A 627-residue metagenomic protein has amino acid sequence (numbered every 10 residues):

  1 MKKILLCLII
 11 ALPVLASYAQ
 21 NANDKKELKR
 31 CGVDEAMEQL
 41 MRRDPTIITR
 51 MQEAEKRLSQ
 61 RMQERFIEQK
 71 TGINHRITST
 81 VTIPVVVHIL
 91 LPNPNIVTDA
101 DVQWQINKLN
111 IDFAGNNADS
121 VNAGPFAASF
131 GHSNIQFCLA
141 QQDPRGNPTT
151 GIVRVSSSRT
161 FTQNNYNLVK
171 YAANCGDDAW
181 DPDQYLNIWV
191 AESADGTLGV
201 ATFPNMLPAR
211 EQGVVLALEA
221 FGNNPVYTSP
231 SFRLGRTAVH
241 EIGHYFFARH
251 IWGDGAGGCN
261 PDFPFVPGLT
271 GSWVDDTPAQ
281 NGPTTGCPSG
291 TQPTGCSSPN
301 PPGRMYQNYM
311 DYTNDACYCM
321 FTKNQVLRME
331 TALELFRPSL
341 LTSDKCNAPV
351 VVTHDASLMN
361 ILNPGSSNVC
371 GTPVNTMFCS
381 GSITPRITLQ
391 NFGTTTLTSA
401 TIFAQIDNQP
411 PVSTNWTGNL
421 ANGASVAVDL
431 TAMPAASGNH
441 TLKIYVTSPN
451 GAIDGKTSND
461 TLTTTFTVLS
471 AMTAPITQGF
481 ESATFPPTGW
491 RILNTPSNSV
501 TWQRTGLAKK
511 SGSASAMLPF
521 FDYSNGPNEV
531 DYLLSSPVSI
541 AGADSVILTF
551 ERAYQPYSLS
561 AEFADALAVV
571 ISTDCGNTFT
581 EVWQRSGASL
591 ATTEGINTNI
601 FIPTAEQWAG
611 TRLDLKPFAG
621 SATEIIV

Functional and structural regions predicted by a protein language model:
M1-K25, C370-C379: Bacterial Sec-dependent N-terminal signal peptides
Q20-N116: Primarily auto-inhibitory N-terminal propeptides
I77-S79, V85-L91, N95, D99-D143 (+1 more regions): Extracellular (secreted or membrane-anchored) zinc-dependent metallopeptidases, primarily metzincins but also closely
V102, G381, L397-T401, S560-A568: Short coil-to-beta strand junction motifs in C2/discoidin
T270, D276, V570-P617: Exoplasmic/lumenal beta-rich domain surfaces
N347-P486, I492, N525-N528: Extracellular/luminal regions of secreted and cell-surface proteins that mediate adhesion/ECM remodeling
T384-L389, L442-V446, F480, L533-S536 (+4 more regions): Extracellular beta-strand-rich recognition modules
T473-E529, S586-I602, A609: Extracellular glycan-recognition surfaces and repeat-rich motifs
